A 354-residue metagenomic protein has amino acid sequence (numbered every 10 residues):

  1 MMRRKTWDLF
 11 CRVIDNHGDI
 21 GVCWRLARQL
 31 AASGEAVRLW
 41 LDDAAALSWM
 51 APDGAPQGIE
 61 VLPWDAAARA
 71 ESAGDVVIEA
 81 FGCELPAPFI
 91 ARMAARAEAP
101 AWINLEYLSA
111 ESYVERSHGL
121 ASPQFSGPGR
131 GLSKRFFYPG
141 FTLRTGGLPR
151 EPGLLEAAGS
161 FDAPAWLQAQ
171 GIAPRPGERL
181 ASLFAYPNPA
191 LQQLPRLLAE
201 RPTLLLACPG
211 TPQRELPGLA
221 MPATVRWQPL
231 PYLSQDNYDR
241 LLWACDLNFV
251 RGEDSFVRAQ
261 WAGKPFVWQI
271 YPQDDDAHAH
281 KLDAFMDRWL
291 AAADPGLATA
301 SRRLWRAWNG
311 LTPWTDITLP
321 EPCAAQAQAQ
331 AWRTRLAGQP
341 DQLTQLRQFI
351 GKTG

Functional and structural regions predicted by a protein language model:
L9-P128, G210: Active-site and donor-binding regions of nucleotide-sugar-utilizing enzymes
G21, N188-R196: A conserved mid-protein helix/loop that constitutes part of the nucleotide-sugar donor-binding site
W24-A27, L233-K281: A donor-sugar binding/catalytic signature common to diverse glycosyltransferases and related nucleotide-sugar
A97-A101, T203, K264: A short helix->loop->beta-strand "cap" motif at the edges of active sites that frequently abuts
Y107-L191: A nucleotide-sugar donor-handling region in carbohydrate enzymes
E151, A291-G354: C-terminal amphipathic helix plus adjacent low-complexity, charged tail appended to glycosyltransferase catalytic
E200-P231: Catalytic donor nucleotide-activated moiety binding site of glycosyltransferases and closely related
P265-L311: Nucleotide-sugar donor-binding patch of glycosyltransferase catalytic domains
